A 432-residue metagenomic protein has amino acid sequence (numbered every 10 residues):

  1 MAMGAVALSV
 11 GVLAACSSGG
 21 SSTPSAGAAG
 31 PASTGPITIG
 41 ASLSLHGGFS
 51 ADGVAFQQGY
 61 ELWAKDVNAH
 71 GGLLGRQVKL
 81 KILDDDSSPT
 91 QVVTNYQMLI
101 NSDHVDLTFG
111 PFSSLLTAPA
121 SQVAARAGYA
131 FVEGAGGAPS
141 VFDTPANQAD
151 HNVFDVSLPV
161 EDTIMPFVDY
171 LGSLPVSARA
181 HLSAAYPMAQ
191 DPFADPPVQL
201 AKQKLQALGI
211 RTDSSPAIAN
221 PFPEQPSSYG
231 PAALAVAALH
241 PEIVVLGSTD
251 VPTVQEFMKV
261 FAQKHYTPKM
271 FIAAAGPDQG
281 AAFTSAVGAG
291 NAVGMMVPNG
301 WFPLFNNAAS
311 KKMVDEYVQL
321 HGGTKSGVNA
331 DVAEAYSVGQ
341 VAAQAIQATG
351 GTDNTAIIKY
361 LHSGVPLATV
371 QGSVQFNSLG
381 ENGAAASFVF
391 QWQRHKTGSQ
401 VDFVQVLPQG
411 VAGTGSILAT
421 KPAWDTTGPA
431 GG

Functional and structural regions predicted by a protein language model:
G11-A15: C-terminal motif of bacterial Sec signal peptides marking the signal peptidase cleavage site
S18-A28, A51-F56, G71-A146, V156 (+3 more regions): Beta-alpha junction/loop-to-helix N-cap segments that form part of ligand/metal-binding clefts
A29-E61, L83-T90, F112-S113, P187-P196 (+2 more regions): Extracytoplasmic "Venus flytrap"
I37, V365-G432: Solvent-exposed, acidic/polar segments of extracytosolic/periplasmic ligand-binding ectodomains
T90-T94, P139, D150-K264, L304-K312: Extracellular/periplasmic Venus flytrap/periplasmic-binding protein
L99-F112, F131-G134, S183-M188, H240-D250 (+3 more regions): Periplasmic-binding protein-like
D150, V260-Y336, G413, A419-G431: Extracellular/periplasmic periplasmic-binding protein-like sensory domains
Q190, D250-E256, F305-G364: Extracellular/periplasmic ligand-binding modules, especially the Venus flytrap/periplasmic-binding
